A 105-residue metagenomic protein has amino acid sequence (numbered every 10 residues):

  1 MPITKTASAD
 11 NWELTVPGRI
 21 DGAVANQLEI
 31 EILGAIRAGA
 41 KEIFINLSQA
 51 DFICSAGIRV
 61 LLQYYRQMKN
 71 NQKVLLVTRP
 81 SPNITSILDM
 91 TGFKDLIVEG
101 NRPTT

Functional and structural regions predicted by a protein language model:
M1-F52, Q63-T105: STAS-like cytosolic regulatory interaction modules
